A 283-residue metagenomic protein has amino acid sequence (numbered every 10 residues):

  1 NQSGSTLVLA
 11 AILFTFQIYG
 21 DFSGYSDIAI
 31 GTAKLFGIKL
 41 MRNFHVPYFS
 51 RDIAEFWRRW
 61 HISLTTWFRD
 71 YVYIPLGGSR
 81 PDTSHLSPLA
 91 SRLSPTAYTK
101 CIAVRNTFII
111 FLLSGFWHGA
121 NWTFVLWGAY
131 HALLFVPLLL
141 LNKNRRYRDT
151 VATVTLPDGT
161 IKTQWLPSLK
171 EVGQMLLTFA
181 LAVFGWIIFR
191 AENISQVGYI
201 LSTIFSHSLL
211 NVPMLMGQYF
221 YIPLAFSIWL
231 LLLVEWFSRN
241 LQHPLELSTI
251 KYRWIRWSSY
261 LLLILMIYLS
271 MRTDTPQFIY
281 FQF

Functional and structural regions predicted by a protein language model:
N1-Q282: Membrane-embedded transmembrane alpha-helical bundles that form the catalytic cores of multi-pass lipid-modifying
